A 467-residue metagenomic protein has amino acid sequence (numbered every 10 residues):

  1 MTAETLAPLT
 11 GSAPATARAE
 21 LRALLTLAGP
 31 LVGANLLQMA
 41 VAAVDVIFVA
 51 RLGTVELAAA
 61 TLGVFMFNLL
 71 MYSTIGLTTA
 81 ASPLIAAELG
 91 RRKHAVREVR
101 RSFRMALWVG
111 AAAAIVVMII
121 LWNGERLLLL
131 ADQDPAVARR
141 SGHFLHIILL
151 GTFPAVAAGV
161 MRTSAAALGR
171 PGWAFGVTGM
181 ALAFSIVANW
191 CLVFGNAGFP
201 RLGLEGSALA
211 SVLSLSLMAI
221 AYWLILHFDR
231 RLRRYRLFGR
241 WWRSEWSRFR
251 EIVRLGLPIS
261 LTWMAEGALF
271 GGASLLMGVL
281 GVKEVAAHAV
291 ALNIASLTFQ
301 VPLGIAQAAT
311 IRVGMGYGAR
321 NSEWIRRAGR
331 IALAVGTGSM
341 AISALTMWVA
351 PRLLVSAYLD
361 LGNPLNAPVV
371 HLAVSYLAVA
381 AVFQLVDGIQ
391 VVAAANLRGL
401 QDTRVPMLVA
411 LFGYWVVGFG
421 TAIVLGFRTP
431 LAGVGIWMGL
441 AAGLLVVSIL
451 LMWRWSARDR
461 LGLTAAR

Functional and structural regions predicted by a protein language model:
M1-A28, I85-F153, F184-V187, F199-L257 (+2 more regions): Short alpha-helical transmembrane segments in multi-pass integral membrane proteins
A15-I47, R51-L52, F65-A80, L84 (+5 more regions): N-terminal transmembrane alpha-helices
T26-D45, I147, A158, A181 (+5 more regions): Transmembrane helical elements of multi-pass membrane transporters/channels
L31, N35, V46-I47, V64 (+16 more regions): Transmembrane alpha-helix boundary and packing residues in multipass membrane permease domains and related
L36-A58, L128-P135, C191-L202, S260 (+4 more regions): Helix-terminus/linker motif at the lipid-water interface of multi-pass membrane proteins
V49-N68, P135-R140, L204-E205, L209 (+4 more regions): Interfacial/gating helices of multi-pass transporter permease domains
L57-M118, A155-A174, A287-P351, D387-V409: Small-residue-rich hydrophobic transmembrane alpha-helices
T78, S82, I148-A167, A174-L182 (+7 more regions): Short runs within selected transmembrane alpha-helices of multi-pass transporters and secretion channels
